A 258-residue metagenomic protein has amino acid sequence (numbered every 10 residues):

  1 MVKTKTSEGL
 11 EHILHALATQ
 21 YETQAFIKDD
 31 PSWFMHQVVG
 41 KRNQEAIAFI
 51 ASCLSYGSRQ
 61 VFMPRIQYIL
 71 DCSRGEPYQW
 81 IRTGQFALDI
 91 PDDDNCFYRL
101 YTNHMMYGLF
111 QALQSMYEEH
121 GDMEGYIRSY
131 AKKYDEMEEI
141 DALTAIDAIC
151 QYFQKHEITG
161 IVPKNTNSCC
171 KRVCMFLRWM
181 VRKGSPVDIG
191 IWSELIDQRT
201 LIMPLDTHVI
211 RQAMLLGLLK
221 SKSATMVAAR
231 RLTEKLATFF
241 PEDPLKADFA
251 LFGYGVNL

Functional and structural regions predicted by a protein language model:
M1-L258: HhH-family (HhH-GPD) DNA N-glycosylase catalytic core used in base-excision repair
